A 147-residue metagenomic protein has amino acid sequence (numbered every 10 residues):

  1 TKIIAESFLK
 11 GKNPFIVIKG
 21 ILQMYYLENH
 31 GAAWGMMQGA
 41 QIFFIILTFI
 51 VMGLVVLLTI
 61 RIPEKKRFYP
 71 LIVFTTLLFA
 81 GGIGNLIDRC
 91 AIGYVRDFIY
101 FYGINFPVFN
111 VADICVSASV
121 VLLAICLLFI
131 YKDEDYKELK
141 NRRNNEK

Functional and structural regions predicted by a protein language model:
T1-K147: Alpha-helical transmembrane bundles and membrane-interface segments of multipass inner-membrane proteins
